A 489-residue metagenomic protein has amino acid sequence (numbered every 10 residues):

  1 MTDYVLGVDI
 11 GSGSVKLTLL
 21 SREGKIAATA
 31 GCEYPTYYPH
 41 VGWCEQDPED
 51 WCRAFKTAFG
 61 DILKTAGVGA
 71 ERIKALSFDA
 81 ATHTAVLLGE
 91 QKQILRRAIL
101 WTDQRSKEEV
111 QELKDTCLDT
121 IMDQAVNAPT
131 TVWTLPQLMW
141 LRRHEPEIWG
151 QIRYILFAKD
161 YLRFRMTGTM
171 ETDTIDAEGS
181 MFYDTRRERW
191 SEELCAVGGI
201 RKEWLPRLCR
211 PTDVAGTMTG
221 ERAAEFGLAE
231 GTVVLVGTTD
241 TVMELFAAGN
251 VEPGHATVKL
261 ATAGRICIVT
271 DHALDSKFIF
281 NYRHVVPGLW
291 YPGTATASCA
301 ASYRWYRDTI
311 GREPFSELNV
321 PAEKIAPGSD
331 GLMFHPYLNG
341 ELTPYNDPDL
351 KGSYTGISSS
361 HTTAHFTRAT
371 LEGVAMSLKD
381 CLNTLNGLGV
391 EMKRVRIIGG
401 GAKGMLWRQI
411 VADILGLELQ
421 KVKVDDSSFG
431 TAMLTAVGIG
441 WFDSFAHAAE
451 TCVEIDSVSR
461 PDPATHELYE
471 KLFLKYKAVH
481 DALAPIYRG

Functional and structural regions predicted by a protein language model:
M1-R96, D123, Q151, A223-A224 (+4 more regions): N-terminal glycine/serine-rich phosphate-binding loop of ATP-dependent small-molecule kinases, especially carbohydrate
T2, L6-G7, K107, E112-E171 (+4 more regions): Active-site core segments that coordinate phosphate-bearing ligands/cofactors across diverse enzyme families
G13, A81-T82, V214, T241-V242 (+1 more regions): A generic "binding-loop/recognition-motif" signal
G24, D47, L76, D103 (+3 more regions): Residue-level signal for inorganic ion chemistry
C32-Y34, R210, H284, P461: Active-site donor-binding loop signature of nucleotide-sugar glycosyltransferases
P35-Y38, Q104-S106, A300-A301: A short local loop/turn or secondary-structure capping micro-motif enriched for an aromatic residue
G60, K64-W101, V126-T134, R163-D184 (+2 more regions): Short beta-strand-loop/turn "lid" adjacent to the catalytic site in phosphate-handling enzymes
